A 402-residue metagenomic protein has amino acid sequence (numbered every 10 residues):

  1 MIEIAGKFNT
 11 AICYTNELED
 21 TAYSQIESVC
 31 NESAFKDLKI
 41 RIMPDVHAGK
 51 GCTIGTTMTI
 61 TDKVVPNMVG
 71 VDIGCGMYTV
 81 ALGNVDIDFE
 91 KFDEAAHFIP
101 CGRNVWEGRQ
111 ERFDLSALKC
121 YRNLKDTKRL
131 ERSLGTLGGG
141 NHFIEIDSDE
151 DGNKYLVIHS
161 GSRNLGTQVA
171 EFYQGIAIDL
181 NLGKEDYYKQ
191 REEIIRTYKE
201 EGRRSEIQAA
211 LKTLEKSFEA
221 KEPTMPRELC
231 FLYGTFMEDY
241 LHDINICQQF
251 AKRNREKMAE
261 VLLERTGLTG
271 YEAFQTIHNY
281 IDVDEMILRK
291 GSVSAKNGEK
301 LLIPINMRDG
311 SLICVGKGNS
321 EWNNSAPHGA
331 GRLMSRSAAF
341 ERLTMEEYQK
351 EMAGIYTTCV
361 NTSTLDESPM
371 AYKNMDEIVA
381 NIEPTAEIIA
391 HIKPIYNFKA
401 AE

Functional and structural regions predicted by a protein language model:
I2-S28, F35-I42, A48-I54, K63-P66 (+4 more regions): Domain-length cofactor-binding catalytic modules of enzymes
I60, G70-D86: Catalytic-core region of right-hand nucleic acid polymerases
Q110: Acidic, glycine-rich loop-and-strand cores that form catalytic or ligand-binding grooves in diverse globular domains
D114-K119: Active-site- or DNA-interface-adjacent structural scaffold in DNA-acting proteins
